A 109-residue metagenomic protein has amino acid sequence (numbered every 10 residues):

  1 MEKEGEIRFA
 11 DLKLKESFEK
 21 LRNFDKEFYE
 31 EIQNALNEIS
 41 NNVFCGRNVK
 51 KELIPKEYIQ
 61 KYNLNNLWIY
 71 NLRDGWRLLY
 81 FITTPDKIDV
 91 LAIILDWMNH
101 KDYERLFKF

Functional and structural regions predicted by a protein language model:
M1-E38: Arg/Lys-rich, positively charged N-terminal/basic patches that mediate binding to nucleic acids
E2-E4, E19-L21, L67-F109: Enriched for short, Lys/Arg-rich terminal
F9, K13, R22-D25, K56-N63 (+1 more regions): Short, charged helix-to-loop "capping" segments that act as catalytic/coupling loops
K26, E30, F44, K51 (+2 more regions): Short linear functional motifs in flexible/disordered or boundary regions
Y29, Q33-L36, R47, I54 (+1 more regions): Residue-level detector of alpha-helical recognition elements and their boundaries
L36, S40-V43, D74: Generic secondary-structure microfeatures
N41-Y70: A short, surface-exposed loop/turn module that caps and links secondary-structure elements
